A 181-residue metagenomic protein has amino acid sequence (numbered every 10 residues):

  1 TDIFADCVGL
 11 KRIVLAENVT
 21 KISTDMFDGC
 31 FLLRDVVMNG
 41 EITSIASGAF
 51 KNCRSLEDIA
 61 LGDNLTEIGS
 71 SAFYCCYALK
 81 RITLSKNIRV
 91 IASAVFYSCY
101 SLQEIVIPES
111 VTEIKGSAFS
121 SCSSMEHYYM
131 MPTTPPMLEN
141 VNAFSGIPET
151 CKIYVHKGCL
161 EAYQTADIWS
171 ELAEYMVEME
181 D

Functional and structural regions predicted by a protein language model:
T1-A5, S23-D28, A46-K51, G69-Y74 (+3 more regions): Consensus positions within tandem repeat domains that build extended binding/scaffold surfaces
C7-K21, F31-S44, R54-E67, Y77-V90 (+4 more regions): Structural signature of tandem-repeat unit edges
N140-F144, E161-A173: Short, aromatic/basic amphipathic alpha-helical patches
